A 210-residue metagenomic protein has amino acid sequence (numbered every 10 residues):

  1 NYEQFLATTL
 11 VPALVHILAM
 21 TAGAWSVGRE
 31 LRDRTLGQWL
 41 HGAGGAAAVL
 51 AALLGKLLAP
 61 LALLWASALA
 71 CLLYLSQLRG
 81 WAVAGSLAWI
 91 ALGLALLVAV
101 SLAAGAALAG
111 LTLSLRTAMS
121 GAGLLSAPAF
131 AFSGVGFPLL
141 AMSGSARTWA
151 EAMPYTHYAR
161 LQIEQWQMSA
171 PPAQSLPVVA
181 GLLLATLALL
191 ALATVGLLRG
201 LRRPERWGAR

Functional and structural regions predicted by a protein language model:
N1-L69, L75-R79, G85-S86, P171-L176 (+1 more regions): Transmembrane helix-boundary elements of multi-pass transport/secretion proteins, especially ABC-type permease modules
A62, L73-Y74, W81-R210: Membrane-spanning alpha-helical segments of multipass transporters and channels
